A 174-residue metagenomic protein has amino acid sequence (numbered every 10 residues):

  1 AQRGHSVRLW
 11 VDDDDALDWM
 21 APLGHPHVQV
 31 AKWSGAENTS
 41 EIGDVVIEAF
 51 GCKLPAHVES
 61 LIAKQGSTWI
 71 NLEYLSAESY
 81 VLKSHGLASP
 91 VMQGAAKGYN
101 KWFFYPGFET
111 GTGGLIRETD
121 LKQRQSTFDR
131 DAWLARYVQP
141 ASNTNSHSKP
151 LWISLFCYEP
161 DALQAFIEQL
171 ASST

Functional and structural regions predicted by a protein language model:
A1-G4, A162-S173: Histidine-anchored nucleotide/phosphate-binding helix
A1-G98: Active-site and donor-binding regions of nucleotide-sugar-utilizing enzymes
L9, N71, I153-L155, T174: Structural beta-sheet core signal
P22, K97, N145, S172-S173: A generic structural signal for short, solvent-exposed coil/turn residues that cap or connect secondary-structure
G51, V58, I62, E109 (+2 more regions): Generic secondary-structure transition motif, activating predominantly at the C-termini of alpha-helices
E73-A165: A nucleotide-sugar donor-handling region in carbohydrate enzymes
